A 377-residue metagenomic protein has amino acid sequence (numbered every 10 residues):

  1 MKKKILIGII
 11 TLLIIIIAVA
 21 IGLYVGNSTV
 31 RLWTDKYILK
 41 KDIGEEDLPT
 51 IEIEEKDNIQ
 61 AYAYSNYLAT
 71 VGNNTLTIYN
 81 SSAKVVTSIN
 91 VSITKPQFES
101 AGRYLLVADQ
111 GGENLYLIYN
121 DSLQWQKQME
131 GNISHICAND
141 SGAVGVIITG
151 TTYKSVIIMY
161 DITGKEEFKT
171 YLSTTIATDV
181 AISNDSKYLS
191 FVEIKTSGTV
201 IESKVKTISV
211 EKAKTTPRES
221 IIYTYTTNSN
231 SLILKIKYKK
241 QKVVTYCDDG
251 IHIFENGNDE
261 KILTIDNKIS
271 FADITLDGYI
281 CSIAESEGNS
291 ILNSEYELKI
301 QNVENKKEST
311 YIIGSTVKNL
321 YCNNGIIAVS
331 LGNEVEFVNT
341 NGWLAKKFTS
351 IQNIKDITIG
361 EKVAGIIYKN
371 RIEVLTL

Functional and structural regions predicted by a protein language model:
M1-T50, E55-K56, L377: Sequence/structural signature of beta-propeller modules and their immediately flanking N-terminal secretory/stalk
G26-S28, T75-T77, E113-L117, T152-I158 (+5 more regions): Structural motif
K41-I53, S82-N90, D121-Q128, K165-Y171 (+4 more regions): A short beta-strand motif characteristic of beta-propeller blades
I53-Y62, V91-R103, G131-D140, T174-N184 (+5 more regions): Repeated scaffold domains used in trafficking and secretory/extracellular systems, primarily beta-propellers
L68, L105, A143-G145, S186-L189 (+4 more regions): Hydrophobic beta-strand positions that form the internal "hydrophobic ladder" of WD40/Gbeta-like beta-propeller blades
T87-V192, T199: Non-cytosolic head/periplasmic domains of membrane-anchored proteins
T178-I291, E297-K299: Acidic, serine/threonine- and glycine-rich low-complexity intrinsically disordered segments that serve as flexible
F254-T349: Intrinsically disordered, low-complexity segments enriched in Gly and acidic/Ser/Thr residues that form flexible
